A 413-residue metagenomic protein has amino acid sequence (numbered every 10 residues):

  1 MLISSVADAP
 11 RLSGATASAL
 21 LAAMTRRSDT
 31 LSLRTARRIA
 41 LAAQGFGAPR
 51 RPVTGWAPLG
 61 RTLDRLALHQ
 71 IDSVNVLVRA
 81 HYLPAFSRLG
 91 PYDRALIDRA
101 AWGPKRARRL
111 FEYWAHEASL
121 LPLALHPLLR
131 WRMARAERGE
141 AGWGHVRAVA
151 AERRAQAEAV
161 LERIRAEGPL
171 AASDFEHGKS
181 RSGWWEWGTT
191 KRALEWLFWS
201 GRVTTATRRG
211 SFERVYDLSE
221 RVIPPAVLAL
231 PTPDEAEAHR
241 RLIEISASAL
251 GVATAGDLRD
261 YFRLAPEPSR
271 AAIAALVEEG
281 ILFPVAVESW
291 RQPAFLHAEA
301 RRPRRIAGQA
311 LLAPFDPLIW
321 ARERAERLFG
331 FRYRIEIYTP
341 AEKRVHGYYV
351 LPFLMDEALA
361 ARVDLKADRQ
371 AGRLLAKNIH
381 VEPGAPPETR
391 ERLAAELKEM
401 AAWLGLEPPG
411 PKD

Functional and structural regions predicted by a protein language model:
L2, A19-R324, F331-I335, P340-D413: Long, low-complexity intrinsically disordered regions
S4-S5, R11-S13, S18: Low-acidity, Ser/Thr- and Arg-rich intrinsically disordered low-complexity segments
